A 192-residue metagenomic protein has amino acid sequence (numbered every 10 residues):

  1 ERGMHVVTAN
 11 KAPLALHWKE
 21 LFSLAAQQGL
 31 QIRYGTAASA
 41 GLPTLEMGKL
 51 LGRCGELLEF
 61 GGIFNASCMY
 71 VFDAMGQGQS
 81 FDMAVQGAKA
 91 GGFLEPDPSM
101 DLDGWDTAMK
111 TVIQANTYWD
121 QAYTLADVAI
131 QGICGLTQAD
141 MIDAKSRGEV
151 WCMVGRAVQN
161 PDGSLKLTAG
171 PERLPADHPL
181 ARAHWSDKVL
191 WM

Functional and structural regions predicted by a protein language model:
R2, A9-L50: Rossmann-fold NAD(P)-binding glycine/threonine-rich loop
V6, Q31-I32, E95, W151: Hydrophobic beta-strand scaffold residues
A9-K11, T36-A37, F60-G62, D73 (+2 more regions): Glycine- and other small-residue-rich loops at beta-strand/loop junctions that grip anionic moieties
L24-Q28, N65-Y70, A88-F93, A122: Acidic/polar active-site rim loop that often engages polyanionic ligands
A25, A40, L51-E56, G62-F64 (+3 more regions): Solvent-exposed alpha-helices and their adjacent loops that cap or buttress functional pockets in soluble metabolic
T36-A38, L42-T44, G48, G55-G76 (+1 more regions): Rossmann-like dinucleotide-binding core of oxidoreductases
A74, M83-R182, S186-V189: Substrate-binding/catalytic subdomain of NAD(P)-dependent oxidoreductase enzymes
